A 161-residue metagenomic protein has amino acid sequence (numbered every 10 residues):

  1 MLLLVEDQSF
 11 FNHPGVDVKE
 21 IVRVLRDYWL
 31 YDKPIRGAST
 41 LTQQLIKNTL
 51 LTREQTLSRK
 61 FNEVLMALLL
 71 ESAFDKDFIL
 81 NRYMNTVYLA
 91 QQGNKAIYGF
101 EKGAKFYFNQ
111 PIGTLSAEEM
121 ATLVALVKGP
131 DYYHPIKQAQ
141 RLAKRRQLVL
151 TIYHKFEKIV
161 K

Functional and structural regions predicted by a protein language model:
M1-T42, R82, G93-G103: Flexible, acidic/glycine-enriched loop-and-adjacent beta/alpha segments that face the extracytoplasmic/periplasmic side
I46-K161: Non-catalytic, structured segments within soluble enzyme domains
